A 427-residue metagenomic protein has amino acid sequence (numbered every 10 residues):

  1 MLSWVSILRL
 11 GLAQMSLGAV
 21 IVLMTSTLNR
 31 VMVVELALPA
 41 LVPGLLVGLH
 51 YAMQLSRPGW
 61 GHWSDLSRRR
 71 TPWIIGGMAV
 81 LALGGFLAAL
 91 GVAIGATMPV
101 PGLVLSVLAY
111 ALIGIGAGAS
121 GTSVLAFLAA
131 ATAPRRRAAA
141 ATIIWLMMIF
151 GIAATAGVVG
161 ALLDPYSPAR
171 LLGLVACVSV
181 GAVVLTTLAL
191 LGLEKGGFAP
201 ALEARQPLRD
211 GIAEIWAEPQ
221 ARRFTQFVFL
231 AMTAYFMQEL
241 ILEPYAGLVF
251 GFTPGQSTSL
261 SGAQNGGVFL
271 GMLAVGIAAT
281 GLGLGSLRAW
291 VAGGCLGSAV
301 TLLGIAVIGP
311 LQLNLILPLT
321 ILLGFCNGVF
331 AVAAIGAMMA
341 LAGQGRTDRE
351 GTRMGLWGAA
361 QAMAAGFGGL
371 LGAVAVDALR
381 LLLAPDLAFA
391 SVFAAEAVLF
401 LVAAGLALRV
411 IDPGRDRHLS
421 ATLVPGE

Functional and structural regions predicted by a protein language model:
M1-S3, E194-T225, V249, L419-E427: Juxtamembrane intracellular "pre-TM" segments in multi-pass secondary transporters
S26-L41, L240-S257, D377: Short amphipathic helix-loop junctions that connect adjacent transmembrane helices in Major Facilitator Superfamily/SLC
P43-D65, L83, G262-V275: Central cavity-lining transmembrane alpha-helices of secondary-active solute carriers, predominantly the Major
M53-Q54, A138-L163, G358-G372: Glycine-rich segments within core transmembrane alpha-helices of 12-TM secondary carriers
L55-R69, L163, G271-L287, V376: Helix-to-loop junctions at the C-terminal end of transmembrane segments in multipass secondary transporters
L66-A82, T280-L296: Cytoplasmic membrane-interface "Motif A"-like loop-to-helix N-cap segments of 12-TM Major Facilitator Superfamily
M78-V100, L296-L311: C-terminal ends and interior cores of transmembrane alpha-helices in multi-pass membrane transporters/permeases
R288-A334: C-terminal transmembrane helical hairpin of 12-TM major facilitator-type secondary transporters
